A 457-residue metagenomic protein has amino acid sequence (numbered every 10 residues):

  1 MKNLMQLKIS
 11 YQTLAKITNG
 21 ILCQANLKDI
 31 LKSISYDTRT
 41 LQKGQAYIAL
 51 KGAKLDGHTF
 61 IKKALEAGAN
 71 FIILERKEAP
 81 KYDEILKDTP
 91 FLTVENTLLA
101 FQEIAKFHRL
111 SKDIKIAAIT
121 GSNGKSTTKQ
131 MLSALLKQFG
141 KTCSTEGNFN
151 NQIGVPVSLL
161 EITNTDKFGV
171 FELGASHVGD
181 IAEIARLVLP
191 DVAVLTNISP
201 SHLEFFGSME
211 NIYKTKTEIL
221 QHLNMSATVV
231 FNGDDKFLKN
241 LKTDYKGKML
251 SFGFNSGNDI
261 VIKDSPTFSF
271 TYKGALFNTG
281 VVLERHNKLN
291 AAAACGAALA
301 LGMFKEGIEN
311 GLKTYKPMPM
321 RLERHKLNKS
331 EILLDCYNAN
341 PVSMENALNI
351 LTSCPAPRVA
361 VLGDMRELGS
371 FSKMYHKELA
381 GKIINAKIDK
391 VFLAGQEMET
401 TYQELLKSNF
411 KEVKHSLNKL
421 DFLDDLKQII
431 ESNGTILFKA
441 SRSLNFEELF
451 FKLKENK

Functional and structural regions predicted by a protein language model:
M1-E103, T352-A356, G381-K382, A386-E399: N-terminal leader/targeting and accessory segments in enzymes
Q12-I17, L98-G233, F237-Y245, A298 (+2 more regions): Phosphate-binding loop of NTP-binding sites
L14, Q45, A64, I104 (+13 more regions): Residue-level signal for inorganic ion chemistry
I17, E78-D83, V194-E331, A356 (+2 more regions): Acidic, Mg2+-coordinating active-site environments of NTP-dependent enzymes
K54-L55, M318, Y337-N409: Active-site beta-alpha connecting loops in nucleotide-dependent enzymes
G68, L86-K87, Q138, V188-L189 (+5 more regions): Short, structured coil segments at secondary-structure junctions
F91-N96, E412-F422: Short acidic-hydrophobic, aromatic-tinged amphipathic segments that line or gate anion-handling sites
I119, P319-R321, S443, E447-F451: ATP-dependent carboxylate/acyl-activation modules
